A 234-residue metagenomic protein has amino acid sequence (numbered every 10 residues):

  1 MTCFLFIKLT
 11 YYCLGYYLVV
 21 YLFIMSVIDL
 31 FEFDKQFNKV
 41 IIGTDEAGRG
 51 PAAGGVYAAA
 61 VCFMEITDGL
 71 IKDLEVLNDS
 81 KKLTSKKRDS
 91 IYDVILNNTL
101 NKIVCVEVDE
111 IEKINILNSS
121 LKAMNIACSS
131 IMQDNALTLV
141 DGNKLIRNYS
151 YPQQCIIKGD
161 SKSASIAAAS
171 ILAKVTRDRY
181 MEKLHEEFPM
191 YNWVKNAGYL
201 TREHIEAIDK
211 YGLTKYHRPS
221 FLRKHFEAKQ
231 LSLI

Functional and structural regions predicted by a protein language model:
M1-T2, V19: N-terminal leader/targeting signatures
Y17-I234: RNase H-like, Mg2+-dependent phosphodiesterase core, and more generally RNA phosphate-backbone-engaging helix-loop
